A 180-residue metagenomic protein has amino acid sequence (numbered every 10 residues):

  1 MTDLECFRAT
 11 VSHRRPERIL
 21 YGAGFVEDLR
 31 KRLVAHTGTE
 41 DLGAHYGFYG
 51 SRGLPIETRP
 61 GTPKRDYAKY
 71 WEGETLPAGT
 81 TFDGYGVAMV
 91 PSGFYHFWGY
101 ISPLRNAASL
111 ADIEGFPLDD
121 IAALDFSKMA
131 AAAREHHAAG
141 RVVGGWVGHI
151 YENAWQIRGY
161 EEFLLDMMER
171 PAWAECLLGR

Functional and structural regions predicted by a protein language model:
M1-R180: Catalytic cores of TIM-barrel enzymes
